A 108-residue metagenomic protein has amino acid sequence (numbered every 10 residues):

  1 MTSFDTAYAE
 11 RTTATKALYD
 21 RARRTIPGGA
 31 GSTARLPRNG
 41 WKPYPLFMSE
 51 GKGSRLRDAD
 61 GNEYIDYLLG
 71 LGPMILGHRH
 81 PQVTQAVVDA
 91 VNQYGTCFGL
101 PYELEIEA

Functional and structural regions predicted by a protein language model:
M1, T33, D60-N62, E107-A108: Short intrinsically disordered, low-complexity coil segments enriched in acidic
S3-E50, V91: Active-site-adjacent loop/helix segments that line or gate small-molecule/cofactor pockets in enzymes
P27-G28, D58-A59, Q82: Short, flexible segments with low predicted structural confidence
A30-G31, G53-R55, G72-M74, R79: Gly/Ser/Thr-rich beta-alpha loop segments that engage phosphate groups in nucleotides
P45-D66: Active-site and channel-lining beta-strand-loop segments that bind or position nucleotide-derived/phosphorylated
E63-A108: Glycine-rich loop-to-alpha-helix module at the N-terminal edge of alpha/beta enzyme cores
